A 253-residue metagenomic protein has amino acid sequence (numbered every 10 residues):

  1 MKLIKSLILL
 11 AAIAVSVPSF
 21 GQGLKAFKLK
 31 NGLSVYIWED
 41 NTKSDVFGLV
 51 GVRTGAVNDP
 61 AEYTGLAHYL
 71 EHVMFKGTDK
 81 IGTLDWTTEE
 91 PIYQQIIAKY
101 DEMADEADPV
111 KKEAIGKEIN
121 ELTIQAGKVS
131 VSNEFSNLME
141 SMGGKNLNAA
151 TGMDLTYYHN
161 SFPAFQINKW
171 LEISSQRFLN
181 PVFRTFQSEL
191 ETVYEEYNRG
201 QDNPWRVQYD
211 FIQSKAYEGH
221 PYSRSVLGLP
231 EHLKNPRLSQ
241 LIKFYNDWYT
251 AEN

Functional and structural regions predicted by a protein language model:
M1-I8: Bacterial N-terminal signal peptides that target proteins for export
L10-I13: Short, linear, compositionally biased motifs with a strong N-terminal bias
S19-G21: Boundary at the C-terminal end of the N-terminal hydrophobic targeting segment
G23-K25, N31-L33, S44-V50, Y63 (+4 more regions): Envelope-exposed proteins and targeting segments
K28, W86-N253: Charge-rich, well-structured scaffold segments of protease-associated domains
G32, N41-I92: Active/ligand-binding-proximal structured segments within catalytic/core domains that scaffold catalytic residues
E39-N41, T151: Short, low-complexity Ser/Thr-rich regulatory SLiMs
